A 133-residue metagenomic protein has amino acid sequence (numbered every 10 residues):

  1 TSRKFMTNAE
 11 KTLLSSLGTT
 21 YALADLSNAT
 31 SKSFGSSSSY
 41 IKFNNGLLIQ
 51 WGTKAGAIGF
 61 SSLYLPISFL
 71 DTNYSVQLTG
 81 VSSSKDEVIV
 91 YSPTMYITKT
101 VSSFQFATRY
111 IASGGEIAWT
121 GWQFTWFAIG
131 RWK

Functional and structural regions predicted by a protein language model:
T1-S36: Fibrous stalk/shaft segments of extracellular and virion attachment machinery
S2-R3, E10, S31, I41 (+3 more regions): Short, intrinsically disordered low-complexity segments
A9-E10, S38, T53, N73: Solvent-exposed, flexible loop/coil residues
S27-W51: Core alpha/beta structural scaffold of self-assembling particle/tube/pore-forming proteins
N44-K133: Extracellular attachment/recognition segments
